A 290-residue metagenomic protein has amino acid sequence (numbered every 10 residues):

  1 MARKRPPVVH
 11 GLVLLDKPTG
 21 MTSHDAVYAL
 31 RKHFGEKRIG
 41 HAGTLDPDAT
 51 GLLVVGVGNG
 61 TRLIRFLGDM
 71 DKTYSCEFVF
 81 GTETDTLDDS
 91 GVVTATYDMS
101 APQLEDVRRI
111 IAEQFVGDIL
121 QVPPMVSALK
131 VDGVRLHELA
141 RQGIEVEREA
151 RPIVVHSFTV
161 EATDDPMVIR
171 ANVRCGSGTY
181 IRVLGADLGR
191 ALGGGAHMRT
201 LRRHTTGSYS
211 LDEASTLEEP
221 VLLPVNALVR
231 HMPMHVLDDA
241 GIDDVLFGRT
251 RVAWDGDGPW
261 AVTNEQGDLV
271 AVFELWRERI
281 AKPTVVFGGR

Functional and structural regions predicted by a protein language model:
M1-P18, H24-H41, L45, A49 (+6 more regions): Accessory RNA 3′-end/elbow-binding domains used by RNA modification enzymes
K32-E36, T50, V54, E145-G193: The conserved catalytic core of RNA pseudouridine synthases
R38-G68, M125, E138: Glycine/acidic-rich beta-strand-loop module
V55, C76, G133, L184 (+2 more regions): Residue-level signal for inorganic ion chemistry
R65-F80, V146-V160: Structural signature of FAD isoalloxazine-binding scaffolds in flavoprotein oxidoreductases
F66-P123: Acidic, low-complexity central loop/insert segments
V126-S127, V131-H156: Extended alpha-helical targeting/anchoring segments, especially N-terminal organellar/secretory targeting helices
